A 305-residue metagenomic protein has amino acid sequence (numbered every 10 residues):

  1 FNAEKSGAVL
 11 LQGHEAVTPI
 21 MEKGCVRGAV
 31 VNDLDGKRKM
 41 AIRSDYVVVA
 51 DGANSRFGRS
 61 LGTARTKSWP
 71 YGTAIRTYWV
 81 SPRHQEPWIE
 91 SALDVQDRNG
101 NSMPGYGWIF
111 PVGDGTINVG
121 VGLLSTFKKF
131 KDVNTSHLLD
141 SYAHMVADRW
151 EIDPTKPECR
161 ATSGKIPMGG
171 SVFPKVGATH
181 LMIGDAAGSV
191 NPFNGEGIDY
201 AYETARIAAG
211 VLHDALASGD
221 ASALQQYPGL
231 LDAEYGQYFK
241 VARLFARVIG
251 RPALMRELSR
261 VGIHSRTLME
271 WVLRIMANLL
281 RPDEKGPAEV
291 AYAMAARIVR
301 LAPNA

Functional and structural regions predicted by a protein language model:
E4-P154, P167, V172: Predominantly flavin-linked oxidoreductase catalytic cores and closely associated redox partners
S55, T77, S91, W108 (+8 more regions): Flexible, active-site-adjacent loop/turn segments at secondary-structure boundaries
R59-R65, V119-K128, I198, R260-A277: Short secondary-structure transition/capping segments
W69, N99-G100, V133-S136, G195 (+9 more regions): Electropositive phosphate-/nucleotide-binding environments in soluble metabolic enzymes
F127-V211, A217: FAD/FMN-dependent oxidoreductases across multiple families
G210-A305: C-terminal helical "tail/cap" subdomain of flavin- and related membrane-associated enzymes
